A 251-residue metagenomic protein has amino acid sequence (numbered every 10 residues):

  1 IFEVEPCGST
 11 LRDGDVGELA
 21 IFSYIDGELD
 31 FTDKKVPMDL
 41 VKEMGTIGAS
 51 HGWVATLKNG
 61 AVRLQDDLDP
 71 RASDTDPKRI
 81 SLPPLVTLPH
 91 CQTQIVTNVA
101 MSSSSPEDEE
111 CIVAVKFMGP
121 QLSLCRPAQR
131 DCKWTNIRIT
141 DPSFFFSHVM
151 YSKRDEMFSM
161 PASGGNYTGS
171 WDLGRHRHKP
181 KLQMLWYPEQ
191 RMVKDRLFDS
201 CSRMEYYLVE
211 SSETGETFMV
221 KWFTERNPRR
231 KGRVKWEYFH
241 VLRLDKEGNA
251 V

Functional and structural regions predicted by a protein language model:
I1-V62, D67-A72: A non-catalytic, helix-rich entry segment at domain boundaries
S23-D26, L88, Q129, R243: Short acidic, glycine-rich loop/turn motifs
E28, R130-K133, K246-N249: Structural alpha-beta junctions
V41-G232: A sequence/structural signal of beta-propeller blade repeats
R229-V251: Structured C-terminal portions of repeat-based eukaryotic scaffold domains
